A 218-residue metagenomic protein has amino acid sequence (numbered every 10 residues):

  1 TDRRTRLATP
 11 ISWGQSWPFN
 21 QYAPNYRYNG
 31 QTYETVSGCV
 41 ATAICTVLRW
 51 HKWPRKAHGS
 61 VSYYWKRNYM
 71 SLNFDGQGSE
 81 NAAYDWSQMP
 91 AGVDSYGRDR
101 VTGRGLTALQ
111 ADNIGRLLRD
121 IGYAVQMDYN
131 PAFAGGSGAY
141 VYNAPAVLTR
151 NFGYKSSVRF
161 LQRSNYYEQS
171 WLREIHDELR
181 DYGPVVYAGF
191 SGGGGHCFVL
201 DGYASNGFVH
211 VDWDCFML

Functional and structural regions predicted by a protein language model:
T1-S12, R180, Y203-L218: Cys-His-centered catalytic/binding microenvironment captured across papain-like cysteine peptidases and homologous
T1-S137: Active-site-adjacent structural segments surrounding the nucleophilic cysteine of cysteine proteases and isopeptidases
E34, T46, P54-R55, Y123-Y140 (+5 more regions): Solvent-exposed loop/turn segments at secondary-structure junctions within structured extracellular/periplasmic domains
T35, V40-V47, Y140, A144 (+3 more regions): Stable alpha-helical elements in mature extracytoplasmic
A146, R150-D212: Active-site-adjacent substructure of cysteine-protease-like catalytic cores
